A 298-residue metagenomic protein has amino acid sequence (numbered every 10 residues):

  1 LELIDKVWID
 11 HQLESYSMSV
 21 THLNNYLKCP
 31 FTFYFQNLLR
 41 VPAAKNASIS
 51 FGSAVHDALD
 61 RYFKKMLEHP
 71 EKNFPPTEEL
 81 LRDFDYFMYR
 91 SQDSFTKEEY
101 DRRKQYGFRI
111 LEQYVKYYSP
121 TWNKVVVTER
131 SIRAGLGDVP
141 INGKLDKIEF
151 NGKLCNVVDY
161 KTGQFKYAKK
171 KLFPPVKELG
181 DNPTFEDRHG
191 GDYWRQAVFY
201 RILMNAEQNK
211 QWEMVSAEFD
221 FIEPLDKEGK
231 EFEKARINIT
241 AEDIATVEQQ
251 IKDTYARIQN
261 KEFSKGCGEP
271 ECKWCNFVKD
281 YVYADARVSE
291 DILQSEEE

Functional and structural regions predicted by a protein language model:
L1-K65, E290-E298: C-terminal, charged and often intrinsically disordered regions of DNA end-processing helicases and nucleases
L3, L27-F35, L81-R82, L154-V176 (+1 more regions): Active-site-adjacent bridging/hinge elements
L13-S19, F35-A44, M66-E68, Y89-E98 (+5 more regions): Glycine- and acidic
F31, A47, F51, V55 (+4 more regions): Hydrophobic (often cysteine-bearing) scaffold residues that line and stabilize catalytic clefts of nucleotide/cofactor
L38, L59-P70, M88, Y118 (+4 more regions): A generic secondary-structure signal for well-formed alpha-helical elements
A58-S131, G135: A non-catalytic, helix-rich entry segment at domain boundaries
W122, V127-E207: Non-catalytic protein-protein interaction segments used by genome-maintenance enzymes to assemble and couple activities
D187-W194, R201-E298: Metal-dependent nuclease catalytic regions and adjoining charged, substrate-binding loops involved in nucleic-acid end
